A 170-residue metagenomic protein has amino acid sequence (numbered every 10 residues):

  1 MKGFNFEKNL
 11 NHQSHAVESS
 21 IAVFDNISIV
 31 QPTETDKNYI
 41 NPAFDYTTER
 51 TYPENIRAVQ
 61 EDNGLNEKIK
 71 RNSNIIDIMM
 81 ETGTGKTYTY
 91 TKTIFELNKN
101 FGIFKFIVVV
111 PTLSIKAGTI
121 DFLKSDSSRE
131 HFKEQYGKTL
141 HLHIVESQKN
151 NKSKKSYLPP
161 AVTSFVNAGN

Functional and structural regions predicted by a protein language model:
M1-N170: RecA-like P-loop NTPase motor core of helicase/translocase proteins
